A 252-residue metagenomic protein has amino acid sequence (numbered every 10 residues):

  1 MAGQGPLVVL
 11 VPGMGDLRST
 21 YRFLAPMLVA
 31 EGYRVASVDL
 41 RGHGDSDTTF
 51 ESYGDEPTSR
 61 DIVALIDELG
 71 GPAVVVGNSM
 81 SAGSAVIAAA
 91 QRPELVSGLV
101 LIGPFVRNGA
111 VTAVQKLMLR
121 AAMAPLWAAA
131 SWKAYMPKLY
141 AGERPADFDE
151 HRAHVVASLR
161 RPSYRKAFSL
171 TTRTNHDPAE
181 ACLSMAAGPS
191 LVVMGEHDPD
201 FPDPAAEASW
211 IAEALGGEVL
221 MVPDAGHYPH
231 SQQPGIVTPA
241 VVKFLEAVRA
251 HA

Functional and structural regions predicted by a protein language model:
M1-D45: Conserved HGGG/HGGXW glycine-rich cap/lid loop of the alpha/beta-hydrolase fold
M1-V8, A30-Y33, G70-G71, S97 (+3 more regions): Alpha/beta-hydrolase fold catalytic core
R18-P26, D45-T48, S84, A110 (+2 more regions): Short N-terminal helix/helix-N-cap motif within the alpha/beta-hydrolase-1
R22, A30, L40-V76, M80 (+1 more regions): Active-site loop/oxyanion-hole signature of alpha/beta-hydrolase fold enzymes
V86-A90, S97-W127: Flexible "cap/lid" loop of the alpha/beta hydrolase fold
V111-T112, A128-M185: Conserved alpha/beta-hydrolase catalytic His-Asp/Glu region
A187-A225: Conserved loop-alpha-helix segment in the C-terminal half of the alpha/beta-hydrolase fold that carries the catalytic
A225-P234, T238: Catalytic histidine-centered segment of alpha/beta-hydrolase-like enzymes
